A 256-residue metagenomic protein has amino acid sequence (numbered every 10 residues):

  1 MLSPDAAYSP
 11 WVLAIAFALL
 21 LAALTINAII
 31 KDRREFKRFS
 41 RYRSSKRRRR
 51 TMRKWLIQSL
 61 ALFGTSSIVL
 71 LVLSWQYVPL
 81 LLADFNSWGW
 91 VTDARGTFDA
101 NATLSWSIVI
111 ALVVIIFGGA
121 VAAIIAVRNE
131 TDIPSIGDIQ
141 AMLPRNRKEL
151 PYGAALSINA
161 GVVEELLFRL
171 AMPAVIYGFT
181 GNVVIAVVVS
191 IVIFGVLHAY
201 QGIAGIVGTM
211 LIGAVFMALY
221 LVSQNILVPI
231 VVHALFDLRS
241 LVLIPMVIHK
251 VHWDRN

Functional and structural regions predicted by a protein language model:
M1-T103, I244, I248-N256: N-terminal, membrane-interfacial amphipathic/helix-forming hydrophobic leader that caps and precedes the first
L2-D5, V72-A160, G178-F179, K250-N256: Juxtamembrane helix-loop-helix connectors linking adjacent transmembrane helices in multi-pass membrane enzymes
V12-L13, W55-S59, T103-A111, E149-G153 (+3 more regions): Residue-level signature of transmembrane alpha-helical entry/exit and packing/kink sites in multi-pass membrane
A14-L21, S59-I68, S107-I116, V187 (+3 more regions): Alpha-helical transmembrane spans of integral membrane proteins, capturing the lipid-embedded, hydrophobic core of TM
L21-D32, I116-A123, V192-Q201, D237: Transmembrane alpha-helical segments that form the membrane-embedded catalytic/substrate-channel core of multi-pass
T25-K31, V72, Q76, A120 (+5 more regions): Hydrophobic membrane-targeting alpha-helices
I133-N256: Transmembrane helix-loop-helix hairpins at the membrane interface of multi-pass integral membrane proteins
